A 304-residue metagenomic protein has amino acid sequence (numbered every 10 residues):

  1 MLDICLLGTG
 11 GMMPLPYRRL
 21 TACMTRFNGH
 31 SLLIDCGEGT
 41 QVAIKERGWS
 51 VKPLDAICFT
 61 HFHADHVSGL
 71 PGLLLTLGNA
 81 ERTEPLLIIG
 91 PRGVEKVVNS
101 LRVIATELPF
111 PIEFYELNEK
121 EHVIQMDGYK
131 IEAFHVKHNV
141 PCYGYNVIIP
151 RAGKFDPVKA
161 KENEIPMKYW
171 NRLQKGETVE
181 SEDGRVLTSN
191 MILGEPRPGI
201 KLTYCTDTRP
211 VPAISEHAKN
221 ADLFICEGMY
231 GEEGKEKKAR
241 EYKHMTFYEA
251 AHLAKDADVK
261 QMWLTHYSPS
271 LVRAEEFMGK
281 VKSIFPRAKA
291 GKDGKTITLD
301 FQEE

Functional and structural regions predicted by a protein language model:
M1-R47, P85, Y145-V147, G194-C205 (+1 more regions): Conserved beta-strand hairpin/beta-sheet module of binuclear metal-dependent hydrolase folds, prominently
C5, I89, E113-N118, E132-F134 (+1 more regions): General small-molecule cofactor/ligand-binding pocket signal
L15, Y129-Y204, T208-H217, L223-I225: Active-site-proximal loop/helix segment associated with metal-binding centers of metalloenzymes
I34-G37, L54-F62, G90-P91, L202-T208 (+3 more regions): Active-site neighborhood of phospho(di)ester-bond hydrolases with catalytic His/Asp-centered motifs
G39-I89, E113-N118: Active-site metal-binding motif and surrounding structural segment of the metallo-beta-lactamase
G69-T76, V98-L101, V272-K280: Metal-dependent catalytic neighborhoods of phosphoester/phosphodiester hydrolases
K96-A105, F114-E119: A gly/proline- and charged-residue-enriched helix-loop-helix capping module
E121, V211-E304: Binuclear metal-ion centers of metallo-dependent hydrolases, dominated by the metallo-beta-lactamase
